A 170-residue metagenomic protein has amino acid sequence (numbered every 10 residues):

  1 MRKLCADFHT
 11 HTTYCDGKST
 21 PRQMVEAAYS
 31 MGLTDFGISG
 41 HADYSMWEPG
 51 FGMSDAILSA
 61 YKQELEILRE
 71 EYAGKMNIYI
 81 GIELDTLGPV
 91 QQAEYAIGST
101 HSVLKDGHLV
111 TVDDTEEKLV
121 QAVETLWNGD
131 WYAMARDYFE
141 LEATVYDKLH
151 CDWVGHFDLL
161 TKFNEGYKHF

Functional and structural regions predicted by a protein language model:
M1-T86, E94, H150-W153, F157-F170: An N-terminally biased module of ancient metal coordination in phosphate/nucleic-acid-related enzymes
Y14-D16, I97-F170: Domain-core and long-helix interface of multi-subunit machines
L84-G88, S102-L104: A short acidic, glycine/proline-enriched capping/turn motif at secondary-structure boundaries, especially helix N-cap
Q91: Extracellular/periplasmic catalytic domains that process cell-envelope and extracellular macromolecules
